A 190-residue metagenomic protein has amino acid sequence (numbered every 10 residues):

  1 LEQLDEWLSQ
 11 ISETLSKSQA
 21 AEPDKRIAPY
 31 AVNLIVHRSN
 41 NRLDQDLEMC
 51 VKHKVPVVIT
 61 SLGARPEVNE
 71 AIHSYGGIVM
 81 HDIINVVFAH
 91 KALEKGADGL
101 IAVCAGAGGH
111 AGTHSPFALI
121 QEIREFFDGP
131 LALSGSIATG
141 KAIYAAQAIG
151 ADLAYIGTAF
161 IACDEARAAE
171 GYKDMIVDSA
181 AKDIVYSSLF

Functional and structural regions predicted by a protein language model:
L1-P130: Active-site entrance/lid segments in N-terminal catalytic domains of soluble metabolic enzymes
D82, G135-S136: Conserved acidic functional residues
T113-A132, A138-F190: Conserved active-site-proximal phosphate/metal-binding subdomains
